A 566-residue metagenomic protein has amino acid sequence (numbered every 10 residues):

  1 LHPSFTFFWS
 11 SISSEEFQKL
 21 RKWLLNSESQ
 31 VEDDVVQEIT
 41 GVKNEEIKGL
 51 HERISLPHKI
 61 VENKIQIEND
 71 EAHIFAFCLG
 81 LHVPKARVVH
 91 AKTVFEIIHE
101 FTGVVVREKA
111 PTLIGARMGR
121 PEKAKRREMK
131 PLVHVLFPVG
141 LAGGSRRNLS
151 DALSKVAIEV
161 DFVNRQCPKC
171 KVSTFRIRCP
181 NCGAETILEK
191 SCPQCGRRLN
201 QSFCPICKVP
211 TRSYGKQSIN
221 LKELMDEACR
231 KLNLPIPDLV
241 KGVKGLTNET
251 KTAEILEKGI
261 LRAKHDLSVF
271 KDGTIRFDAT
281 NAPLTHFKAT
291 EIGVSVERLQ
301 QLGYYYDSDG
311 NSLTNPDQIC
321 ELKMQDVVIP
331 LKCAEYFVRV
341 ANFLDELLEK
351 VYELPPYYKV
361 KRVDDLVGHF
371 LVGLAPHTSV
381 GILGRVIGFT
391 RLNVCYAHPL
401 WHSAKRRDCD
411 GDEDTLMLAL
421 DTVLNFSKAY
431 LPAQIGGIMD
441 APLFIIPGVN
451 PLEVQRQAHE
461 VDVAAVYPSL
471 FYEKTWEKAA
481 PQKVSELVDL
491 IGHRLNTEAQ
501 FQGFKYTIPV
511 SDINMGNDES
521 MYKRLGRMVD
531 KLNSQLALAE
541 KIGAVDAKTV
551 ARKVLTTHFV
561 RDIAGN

Functional and structural regions predicted by a protein language model:
L1-R391, A404, D408-C409, M417-A419 (+2 more regions): Extended, Lys/Arg-rich, non-catalytic nucleic-acid recognition/anchoring regions of very large nucleic-acid-interacting
P399-W401: Short hydrophobic "helix-edge" motifs at membrane interfaces and signal-peptide entry regions
